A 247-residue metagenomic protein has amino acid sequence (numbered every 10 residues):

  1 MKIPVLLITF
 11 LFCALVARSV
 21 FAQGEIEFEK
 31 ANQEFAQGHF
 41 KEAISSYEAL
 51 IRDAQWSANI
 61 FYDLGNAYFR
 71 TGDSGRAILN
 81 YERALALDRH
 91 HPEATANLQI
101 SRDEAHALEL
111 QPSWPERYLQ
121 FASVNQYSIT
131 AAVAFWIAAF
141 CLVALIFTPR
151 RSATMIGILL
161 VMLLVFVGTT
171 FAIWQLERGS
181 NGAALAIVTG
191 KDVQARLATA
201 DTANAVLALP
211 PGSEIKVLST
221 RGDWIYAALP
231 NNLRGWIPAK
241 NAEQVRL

Functional and structural regions predicted by a protein language model:
A36, A184, V188-V217, R221-G222 (+1 more regions): Beta-loop motif signature
A107-F147: Membrane-embedded alpha-helical segments of integral membrane proteins
A153-E177: Internal/C-terminal transmembrane anchor helices
